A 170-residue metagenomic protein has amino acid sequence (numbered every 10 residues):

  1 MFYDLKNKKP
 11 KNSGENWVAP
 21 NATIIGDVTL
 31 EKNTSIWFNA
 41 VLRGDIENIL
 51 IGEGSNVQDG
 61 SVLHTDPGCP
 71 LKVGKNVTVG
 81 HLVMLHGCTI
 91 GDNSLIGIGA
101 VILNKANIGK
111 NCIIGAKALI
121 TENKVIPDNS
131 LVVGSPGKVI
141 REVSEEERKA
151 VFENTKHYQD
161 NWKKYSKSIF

Functional and structural regions predicted by a protein language model:
L5-K6, P10-V132, G137-V139: Structural signal for interior beta-strand "rungs" in well-ordered beta-sheet cores of soluble enzyme domains
D128-N129, E146-R148: Short, glycine/charged-enriched secondary-structure capping and boundary segments
V151-N154: C-terminal structural segments of small proteins and small subunits
H157-F170: Charged phosphate-binding loop/patch that engages nucleotide di/tri-phosphates or the phosphate backbone of nucleic
